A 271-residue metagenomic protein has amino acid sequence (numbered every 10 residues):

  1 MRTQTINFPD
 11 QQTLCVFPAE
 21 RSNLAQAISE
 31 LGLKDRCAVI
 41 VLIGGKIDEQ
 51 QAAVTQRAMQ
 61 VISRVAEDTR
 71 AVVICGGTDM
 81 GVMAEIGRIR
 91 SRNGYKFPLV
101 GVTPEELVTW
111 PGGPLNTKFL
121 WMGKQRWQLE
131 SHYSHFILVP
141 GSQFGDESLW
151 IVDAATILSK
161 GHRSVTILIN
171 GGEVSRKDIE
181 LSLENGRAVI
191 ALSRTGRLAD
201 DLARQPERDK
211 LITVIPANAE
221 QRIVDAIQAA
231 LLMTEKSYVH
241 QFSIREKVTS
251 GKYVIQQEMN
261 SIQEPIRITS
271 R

Functional and structural regions predicted by a protein language model:
M1-A230: Acidic/glycine-enriched connector segments
I86, H240-R271: Long, low-complexity intrinsically disordered regions enriched in small/polar and proline/glycine residues
V214-R245, G251, T269: C-terminal amphipathic helix plus adjacent low-complexity, charged tail appended to glycosyltransferase catalytic
